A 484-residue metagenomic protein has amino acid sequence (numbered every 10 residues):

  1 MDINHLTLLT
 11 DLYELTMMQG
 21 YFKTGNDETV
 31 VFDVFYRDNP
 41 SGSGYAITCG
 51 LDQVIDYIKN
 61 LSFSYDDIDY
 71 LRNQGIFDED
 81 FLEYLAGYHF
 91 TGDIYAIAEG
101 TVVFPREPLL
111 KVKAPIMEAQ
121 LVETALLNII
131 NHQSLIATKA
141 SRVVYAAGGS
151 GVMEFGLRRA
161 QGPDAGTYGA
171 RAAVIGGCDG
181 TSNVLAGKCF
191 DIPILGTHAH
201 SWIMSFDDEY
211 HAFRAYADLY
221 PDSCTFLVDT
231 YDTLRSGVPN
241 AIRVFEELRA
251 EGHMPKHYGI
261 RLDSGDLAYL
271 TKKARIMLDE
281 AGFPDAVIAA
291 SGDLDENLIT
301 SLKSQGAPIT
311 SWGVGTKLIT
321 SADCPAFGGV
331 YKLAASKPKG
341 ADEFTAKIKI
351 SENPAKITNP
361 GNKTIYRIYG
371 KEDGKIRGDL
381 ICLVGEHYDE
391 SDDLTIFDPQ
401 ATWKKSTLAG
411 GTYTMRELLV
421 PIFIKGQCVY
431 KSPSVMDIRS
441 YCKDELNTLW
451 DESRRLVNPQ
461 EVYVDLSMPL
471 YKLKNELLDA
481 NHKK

Functional and structural regions predicted by a protein language model:
M1-E28, S41-S43, A281, A286 (+1 more regions): Gly/Ser/Thr/Ala-enriched C-terminal appendages of enzymes
M1-T29, D38-P40, I76-F77, L82-T91 (+5 more regions): Buried, small/hydrophobic-residue-enriched core segments of structured protein domains
N26, V30-A86: N-terminal, Lys/Arg-enriched amphipathic/low-complexity engagement segments that precede the first folded domain
V31-D33, T91, V152, V330 (+1 more regions): A residue-level signal for beta-strand positions that form part of recognition/binding surfaces within mature
D56-L61, A96-E99, V103: An N-terminal, globular interaction/scaffold subdomain
D69-Y70, T138-R142, G156, R454-E461: Short coil/turn segments at secondary-structure boundaries
I94-G100, M415-L418: Short acidic, Pro/Gly- and aromatic-enriched capping/linker segments at domain boundaries
L195, I260, I288, T310-W312: Hydrophobic residues within beta-strands of alpha/beta enzymes
